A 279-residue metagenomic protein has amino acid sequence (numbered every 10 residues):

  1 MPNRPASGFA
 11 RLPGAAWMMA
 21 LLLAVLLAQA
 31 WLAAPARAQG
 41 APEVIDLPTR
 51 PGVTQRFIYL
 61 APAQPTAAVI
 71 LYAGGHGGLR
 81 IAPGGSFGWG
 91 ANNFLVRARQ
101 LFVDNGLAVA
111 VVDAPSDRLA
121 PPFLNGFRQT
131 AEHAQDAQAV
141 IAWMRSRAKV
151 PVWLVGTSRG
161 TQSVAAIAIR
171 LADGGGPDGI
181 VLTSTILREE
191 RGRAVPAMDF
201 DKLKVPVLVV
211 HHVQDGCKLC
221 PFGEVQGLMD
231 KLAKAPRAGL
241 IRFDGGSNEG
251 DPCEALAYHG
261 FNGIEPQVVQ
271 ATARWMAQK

Functional and structural regions predicted by a protein language model:
W17-A30: Bacterial N-terminal signal peptides
A38-Q64: N-terminal cap/lid segment of alpha/beta-hydrolase-fold proteins
P62-L101: Short, surface-exposed "cap/lid" segments of acyl-processing enzymes
F94, P121-R147: Alpha/beta-hydrolase active-site loop
R99-L119: Conserved alpha/beta-hydrolase
A142-W143, R147-K202: Primarily recognizes the serine-hydrolase "nucleophile elbow" in alpha/beta-hydrolase and SGNH/GDSL folds
G179-R242: The feature captures the conserved acid-bearing segment of alpha/beta-hydrolase catalytic domains
R237-K279: C-terminal catalytic histidine-bearing segment of alpha/beta-hydrolase fold enzymes
